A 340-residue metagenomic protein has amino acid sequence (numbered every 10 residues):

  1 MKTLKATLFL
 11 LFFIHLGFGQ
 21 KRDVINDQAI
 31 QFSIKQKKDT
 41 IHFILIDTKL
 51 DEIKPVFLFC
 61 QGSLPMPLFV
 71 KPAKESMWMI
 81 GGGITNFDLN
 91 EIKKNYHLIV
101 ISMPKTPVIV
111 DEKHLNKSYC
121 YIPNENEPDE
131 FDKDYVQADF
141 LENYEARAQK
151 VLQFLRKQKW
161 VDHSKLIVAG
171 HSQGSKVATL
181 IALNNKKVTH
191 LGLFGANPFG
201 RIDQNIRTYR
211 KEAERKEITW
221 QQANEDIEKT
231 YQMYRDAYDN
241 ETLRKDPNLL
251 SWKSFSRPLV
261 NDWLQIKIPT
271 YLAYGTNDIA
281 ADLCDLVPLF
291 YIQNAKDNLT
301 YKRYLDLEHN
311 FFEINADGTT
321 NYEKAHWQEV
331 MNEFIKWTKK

Functional and structural regions predicted by a protein language model:
Q20-P55: N-terminal cap/lid segment of alpha/beta-hydrolase-fold proteins
L50-N95, V100, T106-E112: Short, surface-exposed "cap/lid" segments of acyl-processing enzymes
E112-Q158: Alpha/beta-hydrolase active-site loop
Y119-D134, L141, G192-L264: Accessory cap/linker subdomain of secreted extracellular hydrolases
V151-R210: Primarily recognizes the serine-hydrolase "nucleophile elbow" in alpha/beta-hydrolase and SGNH/GDSL folds
I266, L272-Y274: Short beta-strand/loop motif that positions the catalytic acidic residue of the alpha/beta-hydrolase fold
I279-L286: Conserved alpha/beta-hydrolase "acid-adjacent" motif
L307-K340: Catalytic active-site module of serine/aspartate enzymes centered on a nucleophile-bearing elbow/loop
